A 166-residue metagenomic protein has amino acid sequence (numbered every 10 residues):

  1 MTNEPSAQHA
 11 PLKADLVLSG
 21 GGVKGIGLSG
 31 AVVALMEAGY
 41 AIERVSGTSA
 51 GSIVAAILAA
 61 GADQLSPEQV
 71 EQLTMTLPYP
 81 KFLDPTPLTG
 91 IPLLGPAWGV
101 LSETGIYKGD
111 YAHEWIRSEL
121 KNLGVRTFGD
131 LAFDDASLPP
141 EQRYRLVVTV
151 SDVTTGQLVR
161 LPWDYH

Functional and structural regions predicted by a protein language model:
M1-H9, S137-P140: Short boundary motifs at domain starts and secondary-structure transition points
N3-E4, A10-V17, G22-K121, L158 (+1 more regions): Patatin-like phospholipase
R117-R145: Short secondary-structure capping/junction motifs at helix and strand boundaries
P139-H166: Active-site gating loop/helix substructures
